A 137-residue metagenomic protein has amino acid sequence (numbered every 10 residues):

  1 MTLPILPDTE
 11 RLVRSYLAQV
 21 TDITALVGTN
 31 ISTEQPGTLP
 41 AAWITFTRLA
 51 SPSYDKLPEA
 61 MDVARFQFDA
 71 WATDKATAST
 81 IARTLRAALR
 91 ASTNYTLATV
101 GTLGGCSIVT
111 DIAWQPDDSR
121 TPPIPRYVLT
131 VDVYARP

Functional and structural regions predicted by a protein language model:
M1-P58, T80, S92-G104: Small/polar-rich, solvent-exposed N-terminal microdomains that initiate assembly or binding
L3-P7, A72, D118-T121: Charge-dense, low-complexity intrinsically disordered segments
R11, T45, D62, R83 (+2 more regions): Short alpha-helical segments used as structural interaction elements across diverse proteins
A60-T73, A78, L85, P123-A135: Oligomerization/assembly interface segments of phage tail-like spikes and tubes
R83-R90: A broadly conserved amphipathic alpha-helix scaffold signal in soluble, globular proteins
R90-P137: Acidic-leaning, charged glycine-interspersed low-complexity segments
